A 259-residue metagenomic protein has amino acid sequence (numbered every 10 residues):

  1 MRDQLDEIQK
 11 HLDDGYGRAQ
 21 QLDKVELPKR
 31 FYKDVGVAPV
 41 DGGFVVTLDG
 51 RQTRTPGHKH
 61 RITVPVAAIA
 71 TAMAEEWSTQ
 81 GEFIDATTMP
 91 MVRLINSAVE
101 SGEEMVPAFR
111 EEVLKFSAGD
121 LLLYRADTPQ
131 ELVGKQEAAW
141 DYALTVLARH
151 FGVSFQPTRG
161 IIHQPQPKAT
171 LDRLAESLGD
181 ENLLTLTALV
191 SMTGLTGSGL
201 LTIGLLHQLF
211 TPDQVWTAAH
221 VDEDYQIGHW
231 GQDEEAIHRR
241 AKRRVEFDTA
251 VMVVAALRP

Functional and structural regions predicted by a protein language model:
R2-E104: An N-terminal structural lobe/cap that precedes and organizes the functional/catalytic core across diverse proteins
R2-E7, F44, H220-V221, I227-P259: Expand to "…catalyze enediolate/carbanion chemistry for C-C bond making/breaking, isomerization, decarboxylation
R61, T128-K135, L184, A188-M192 (+1 more regions): Conserved aromatic-histidine-acidic binding/catalytic patches
V64-A68, A72, E104, A138 (+3 more regions): Conserved active-site and cofactor/substrate-binding residues in soluble primary-metabolism enzymes
T79-E82, A148, G152, L205-F210 (+4 more regions): Generic secondary-structure signature for well-ordered alpha-helical cores
P107-R173: Internal, conserved structured core segments that host functional sites
P165-E234: An internal, amphipathic alpha-helical element
